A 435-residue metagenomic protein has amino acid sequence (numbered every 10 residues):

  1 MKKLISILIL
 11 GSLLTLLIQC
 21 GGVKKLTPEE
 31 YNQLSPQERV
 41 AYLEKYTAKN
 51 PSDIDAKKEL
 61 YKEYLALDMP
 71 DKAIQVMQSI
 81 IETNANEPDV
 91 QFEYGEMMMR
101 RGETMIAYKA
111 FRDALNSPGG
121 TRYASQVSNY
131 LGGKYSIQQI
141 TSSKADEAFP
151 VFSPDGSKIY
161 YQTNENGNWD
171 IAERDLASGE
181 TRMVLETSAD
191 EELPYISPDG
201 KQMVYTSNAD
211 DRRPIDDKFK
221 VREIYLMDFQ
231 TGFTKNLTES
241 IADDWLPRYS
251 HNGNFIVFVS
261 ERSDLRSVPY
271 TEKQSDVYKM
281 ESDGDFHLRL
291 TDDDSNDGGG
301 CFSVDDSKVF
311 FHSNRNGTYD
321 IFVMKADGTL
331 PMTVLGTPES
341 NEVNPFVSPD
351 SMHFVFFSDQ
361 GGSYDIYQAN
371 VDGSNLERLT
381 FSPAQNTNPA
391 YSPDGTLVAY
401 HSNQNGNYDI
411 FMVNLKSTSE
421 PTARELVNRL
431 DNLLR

Functional and structural regions predicted by a protein language model:
M1-L4: Positively charged n-region of N-terminal signal peptides that target proteins for export
I7-G11: Small-residue packing motifs within transmembrane alpha-helices
S12-L13, L265: Alpha-helical transmembrane segments and their juxtamembrane interfaces
L16-Q19: C-terminal motif of bacterial Sec signal peptides marking the signal peptidase cleavage site
V23-A48, I54, K58-K62, A66 (+3 more regions): Sequence signature of WD/YWTD-type beta-propeller architectures
